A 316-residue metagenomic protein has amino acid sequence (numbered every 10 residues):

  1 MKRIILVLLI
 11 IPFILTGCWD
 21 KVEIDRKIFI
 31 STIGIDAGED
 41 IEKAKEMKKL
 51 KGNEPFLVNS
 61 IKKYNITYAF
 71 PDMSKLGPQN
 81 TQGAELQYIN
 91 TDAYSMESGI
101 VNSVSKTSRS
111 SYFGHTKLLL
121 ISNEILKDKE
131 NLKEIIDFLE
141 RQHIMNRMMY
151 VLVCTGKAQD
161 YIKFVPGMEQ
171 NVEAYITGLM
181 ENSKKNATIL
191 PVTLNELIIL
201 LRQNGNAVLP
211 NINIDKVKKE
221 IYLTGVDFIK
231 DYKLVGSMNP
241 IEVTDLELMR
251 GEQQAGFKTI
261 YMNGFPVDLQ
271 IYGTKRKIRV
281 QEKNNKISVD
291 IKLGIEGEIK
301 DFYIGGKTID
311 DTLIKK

Functional and structural regions predicted by a protein language model:
R3-L6, I10-K316: Membrane-proximal alpha-helical signals and transmembrane carboxylates
